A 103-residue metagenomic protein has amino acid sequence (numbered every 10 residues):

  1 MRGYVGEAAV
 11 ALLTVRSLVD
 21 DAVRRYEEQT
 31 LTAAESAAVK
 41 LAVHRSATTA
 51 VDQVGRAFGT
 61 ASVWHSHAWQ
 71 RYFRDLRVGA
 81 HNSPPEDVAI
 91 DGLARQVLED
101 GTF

Functional and structural regions predicted by a protein language model:
M1-A11: Glycine-rich beta->alpha junctions and the first turn(s) of the following alpha-helix
E7, T14, A38, A42-T49 (+1 more regions): Charged, amphipathic alpha-helical oligomerization/scaffolding segments
L13-A42, G55-F58, S62-V63: C-terminal helix-coil-helix/basic helical segment that borders enzyme active sites and/or dimer interfaces and provides
S46-V54, A80-D87: Amphipathic alpha-helical coiled-coil segments
A61-F103: Glycine-rich phosphate/cofactor-binding loops in nucleotide/flavin-utilizing enzymes
